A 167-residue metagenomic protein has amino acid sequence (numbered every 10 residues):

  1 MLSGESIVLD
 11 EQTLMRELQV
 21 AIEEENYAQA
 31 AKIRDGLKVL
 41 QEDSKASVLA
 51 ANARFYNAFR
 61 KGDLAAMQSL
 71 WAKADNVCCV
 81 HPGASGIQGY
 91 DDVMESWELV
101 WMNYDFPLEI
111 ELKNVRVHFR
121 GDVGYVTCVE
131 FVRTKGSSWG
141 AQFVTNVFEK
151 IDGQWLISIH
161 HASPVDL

Functional and structural regions predicted by a protein language model:
M1-L64, S69-L70: Short, low-complexity N-terminal intrinsically disordered segments enriched in polar/charged residues
K38-V39, P82-S85, V132: Short histidine/acidic/glycine/proline-rich micro-motifs that form metal- and phosphate-coordinating active-site loops
S47, N57, K61-R120: A solvent-exposed, acidic/Ser-Thr-rich amphipathic alpha-helical stretch
W71-A72, E130-V132, H161-A162: Short beta-strand segments enriched in hydrophobic/aromatic residues within well-folded beta-rich domains
V80, Y125-R133: Short, well-ordered beta-strand segments in beta-rich or mixed alpha/beta enzyme and ligand-binding folds
W97, L112-V117, V129-V132, F143-E149: Hydrophobic/aromatic beta-strand elements that line small-molecule binding cavities or substrate pockets in beta-rich
D105, V132-W139: Short, cysteine-centered beta-strand-loop-beta hairpins and adjacent loop/turn segments enriched in charged/polar
Y125-T127, W139-L167: Short beta-strand edge/turn micro-motifs at domain boundaries
